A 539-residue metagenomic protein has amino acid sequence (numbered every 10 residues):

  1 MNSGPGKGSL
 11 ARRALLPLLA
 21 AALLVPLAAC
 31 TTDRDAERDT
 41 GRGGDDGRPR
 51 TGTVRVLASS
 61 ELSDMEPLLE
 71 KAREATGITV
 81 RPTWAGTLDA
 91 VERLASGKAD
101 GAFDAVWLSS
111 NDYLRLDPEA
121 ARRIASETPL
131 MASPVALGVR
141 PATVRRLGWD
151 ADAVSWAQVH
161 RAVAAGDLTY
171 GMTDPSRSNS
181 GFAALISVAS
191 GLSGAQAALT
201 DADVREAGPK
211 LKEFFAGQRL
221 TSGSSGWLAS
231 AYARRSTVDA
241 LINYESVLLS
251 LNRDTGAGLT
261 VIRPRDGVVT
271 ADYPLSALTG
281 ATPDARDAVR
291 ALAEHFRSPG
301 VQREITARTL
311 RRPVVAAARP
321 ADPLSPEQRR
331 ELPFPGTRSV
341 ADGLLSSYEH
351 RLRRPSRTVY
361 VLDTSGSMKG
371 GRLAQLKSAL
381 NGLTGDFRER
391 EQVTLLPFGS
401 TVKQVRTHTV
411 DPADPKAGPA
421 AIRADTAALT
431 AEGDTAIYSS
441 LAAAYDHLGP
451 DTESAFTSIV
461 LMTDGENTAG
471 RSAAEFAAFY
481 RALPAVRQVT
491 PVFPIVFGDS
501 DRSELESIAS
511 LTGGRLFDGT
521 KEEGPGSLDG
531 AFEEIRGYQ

Functional and structural regions predicted by a protein language model:
A29-T32, G280-L362, G366, A374 (+1 more regions): Extracellular/periplasmic juxtamembrane helices and adjacent flexible linkers that interface with membrane partners
D35-D174: N-terminal segment of the mature folded domain
T128-L137, G208-F214, D254-R290: Periplasmic-binding protein-like
V163, A183, R353-A413, Y438-L441 (+3 more regions): Von Willebrand factor
A195-R263: Ligand-binding pocket segment of bilobal, Venus flytrap-like solute-binding proteins
R263, G465-E522, D529-A531: VWA/integrin I-like adhesion module and closely mimicked acidic/polar interface patches used
Q392, L396-A428, D446-E453, G470-A474 (+1 more regions): Short beta-strand-loop
A417-T457, P491-S503, E523, S527: Von Willebrand factor
